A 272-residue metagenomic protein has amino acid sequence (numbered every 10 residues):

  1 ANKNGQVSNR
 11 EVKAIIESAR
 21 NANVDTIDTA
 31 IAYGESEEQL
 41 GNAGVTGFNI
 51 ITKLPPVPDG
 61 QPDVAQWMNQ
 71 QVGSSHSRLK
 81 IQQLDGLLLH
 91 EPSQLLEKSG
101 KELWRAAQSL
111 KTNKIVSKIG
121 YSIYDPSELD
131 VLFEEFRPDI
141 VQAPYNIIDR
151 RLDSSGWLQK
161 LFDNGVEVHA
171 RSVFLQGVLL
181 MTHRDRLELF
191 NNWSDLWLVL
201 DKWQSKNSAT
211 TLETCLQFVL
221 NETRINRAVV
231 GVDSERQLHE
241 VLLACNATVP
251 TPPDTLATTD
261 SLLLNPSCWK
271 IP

Functional and structural regions predicted by a protein language model:
A1-N49: N-terminal binding-site loop/beta-alpha segment at the start of enzyme catalytic domains that lines or forms
G5-A19, D63-L79, Y124-V131, L212-C215: Short, acidic/polar
N21-V24, I81-L84, V116, P138 (+1 more regions): A structural motif
E38-K53, R105-K114: Alpha-helix-loop-beta-strand connector modules within alpha/beta enzyme cores
L40-N49, G73-Q82, L132-F136, Q159-D163: Acidic (Asp/Glu)-rich catalytic clusters
G47-G60, L87-H90: A short, structured active-site edge motif that brings together acidic residues
H76-L95: Active-site groove signature of glycoside hydrolases
P92-I271: Beta/alpha (TIM)-barrel catalytic core signal, keyed to glycine-rich beta->alpha loops juxtaposed to Asp/Glu that bind
